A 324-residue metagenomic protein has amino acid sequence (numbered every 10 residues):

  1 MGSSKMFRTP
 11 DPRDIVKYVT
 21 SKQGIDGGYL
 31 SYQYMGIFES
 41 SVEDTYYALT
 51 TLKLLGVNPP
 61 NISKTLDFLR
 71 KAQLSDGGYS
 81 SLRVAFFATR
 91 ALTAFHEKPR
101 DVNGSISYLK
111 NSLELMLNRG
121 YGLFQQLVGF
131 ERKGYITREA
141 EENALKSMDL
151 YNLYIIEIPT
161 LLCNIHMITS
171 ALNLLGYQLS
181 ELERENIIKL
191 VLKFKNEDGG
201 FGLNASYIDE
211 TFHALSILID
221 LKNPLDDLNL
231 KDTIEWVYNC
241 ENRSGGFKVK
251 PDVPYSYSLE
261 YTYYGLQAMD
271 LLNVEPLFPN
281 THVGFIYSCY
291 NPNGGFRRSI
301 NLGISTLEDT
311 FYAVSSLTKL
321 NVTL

Functional and structural regions predicted by a protein language model:
M1-R8, Y32-P59, G78-R100, L115-N143 (+4 more regions): An alpha-helical repeat/solenoid feature that recognizes helix-turn-helix modules
T9-G28, P60-G77, R100-G120, Y135-E157 (+4 more regions): Long, well-ordered core segments of solenoidal/helical folds
